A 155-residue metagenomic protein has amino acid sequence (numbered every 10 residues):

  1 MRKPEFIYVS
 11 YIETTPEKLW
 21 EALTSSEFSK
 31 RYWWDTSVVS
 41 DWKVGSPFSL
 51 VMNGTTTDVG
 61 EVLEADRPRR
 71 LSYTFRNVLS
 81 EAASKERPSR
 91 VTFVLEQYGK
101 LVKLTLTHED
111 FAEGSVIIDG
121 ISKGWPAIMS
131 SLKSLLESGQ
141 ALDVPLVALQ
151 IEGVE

Functional and structural regions predicted by a protein language model:
K3-V9, P47, T57, R70 (+2 more regions): Intrinsic-disorder/low-complexity, polar/charged segments enriched in Ser/Thr/Lys/Arg/Asp/Glu/Gln
I7-Y8, T14, E27-V59, I151-E155: Short beta-edge strand/loop motif at the mouth of beta-sheet-based domains
S10, V59-E64, S89-E96: Hydrophobic/aromatic beta-strand elements that line small-molecule binding cavities or substrate pockets in beta-rich
P16-E17, L63-R69, V94-K103: A short, structured loop/turn motif at beta-sheet edges
L19-W20, S29, F48, V62 (+4 more regions): Hydrophobic pocket/interface hotspot
G54-D58, E64-L71, N77-L79: Short, charged/polar surface micro-motifs in flexible loops or helix N-caps
S80-P126, S134, P145: Beta-strand/loop substructures that line and gate deep hydrophobic ligand-binding cavities in soluble
S134-E155: Short, highly charged C-terminal tails/helix-capping segments
